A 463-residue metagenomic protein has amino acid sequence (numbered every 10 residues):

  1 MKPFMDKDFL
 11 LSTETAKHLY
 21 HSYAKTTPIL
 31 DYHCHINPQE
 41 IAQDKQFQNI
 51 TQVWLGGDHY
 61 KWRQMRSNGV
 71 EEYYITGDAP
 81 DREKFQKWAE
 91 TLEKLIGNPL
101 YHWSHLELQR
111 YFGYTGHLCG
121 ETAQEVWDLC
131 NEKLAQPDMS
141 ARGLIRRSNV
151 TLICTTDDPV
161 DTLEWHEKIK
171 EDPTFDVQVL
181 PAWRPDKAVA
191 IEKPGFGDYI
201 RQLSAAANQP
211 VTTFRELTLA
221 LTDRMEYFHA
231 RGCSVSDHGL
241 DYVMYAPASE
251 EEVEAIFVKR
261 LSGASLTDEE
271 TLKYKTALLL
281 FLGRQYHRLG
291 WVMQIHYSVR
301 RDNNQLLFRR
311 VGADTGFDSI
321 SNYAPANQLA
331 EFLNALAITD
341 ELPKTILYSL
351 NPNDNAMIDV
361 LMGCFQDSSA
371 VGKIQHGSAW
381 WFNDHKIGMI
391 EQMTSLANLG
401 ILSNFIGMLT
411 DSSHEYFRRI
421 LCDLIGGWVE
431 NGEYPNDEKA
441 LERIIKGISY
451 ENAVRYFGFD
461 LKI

Functional and structural regions predicted by a protein language model:
K2-L289, E341-P343, L347-P352, D359 (+1 more regions): Metal-cofactor-binding active-site regions of metalloenzymes
A220, M244-K259, I295, V299-P343 (+1 more regions): Catalytic core of soluble alpha/beta enzymes
V292: Residue-level detector of anion-binding/catalytic polar loops
